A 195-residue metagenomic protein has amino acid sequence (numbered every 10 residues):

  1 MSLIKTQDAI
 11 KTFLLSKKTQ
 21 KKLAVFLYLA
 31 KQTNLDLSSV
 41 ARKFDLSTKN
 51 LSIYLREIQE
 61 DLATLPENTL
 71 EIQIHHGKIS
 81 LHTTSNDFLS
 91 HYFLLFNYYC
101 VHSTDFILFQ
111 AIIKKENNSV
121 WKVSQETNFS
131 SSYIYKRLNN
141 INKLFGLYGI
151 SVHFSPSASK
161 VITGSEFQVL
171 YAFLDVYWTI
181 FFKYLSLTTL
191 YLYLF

Functional and structural regions predicted by a protein language model:
M1-F195: Inter-domain helical "communication" segments and dimerization helices that couple sensory or membrane-embedded modules
